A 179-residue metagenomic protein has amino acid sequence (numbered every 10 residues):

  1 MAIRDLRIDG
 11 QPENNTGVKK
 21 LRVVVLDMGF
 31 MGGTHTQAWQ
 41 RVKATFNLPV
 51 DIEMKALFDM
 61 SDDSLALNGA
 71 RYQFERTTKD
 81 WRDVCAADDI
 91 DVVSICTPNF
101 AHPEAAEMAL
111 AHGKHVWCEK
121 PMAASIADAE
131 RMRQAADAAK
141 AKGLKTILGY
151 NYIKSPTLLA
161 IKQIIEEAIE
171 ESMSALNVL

Functional and structural regions predicted by a protein language model:
A2-Y72: N-terminal Rossmann-like dinucleotide-binding module
L6, A123-L179: A contiguous active-site-proximal alpha/beta segment in oxidoreductase catalytic domains
M31, H35, T77, H102 (+3 more regions): Conserved donor sugar-nucleotide recognition element shared by glycan-biosynthetic enzymes
V42, A87-D88, S155: Acidic-histidine catalytic/liganding microenvironments
V50, Y72-R76, A139-K145: A short helix-to-beta-strand connector/capping loop
I52, D91, K114, K142-T146: Short, well-ordered coil/turn segments that N-cap beta-strands
M54, F74, I90-V93, I169 (+1 more regions): Local beta-strand N-terminus motif with an aromatic residue
S61-D63, R71-A135: Beta-loop-alpha module in the N-terminal Rossmann-like domain of NAD(P)-dependent dehydrogenases, especially those
